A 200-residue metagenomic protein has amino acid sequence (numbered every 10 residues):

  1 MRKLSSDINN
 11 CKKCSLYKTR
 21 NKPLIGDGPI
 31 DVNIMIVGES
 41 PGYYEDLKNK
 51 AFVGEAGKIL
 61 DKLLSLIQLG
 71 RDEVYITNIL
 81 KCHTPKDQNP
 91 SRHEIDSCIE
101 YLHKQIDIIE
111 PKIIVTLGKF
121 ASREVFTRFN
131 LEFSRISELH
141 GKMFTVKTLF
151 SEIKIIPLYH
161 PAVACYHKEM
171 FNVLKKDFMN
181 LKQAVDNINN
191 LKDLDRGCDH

Functional and structural regions predicted by a protein language model:
M1-H200: A polyanion-binding, active-site-adjacent surface
